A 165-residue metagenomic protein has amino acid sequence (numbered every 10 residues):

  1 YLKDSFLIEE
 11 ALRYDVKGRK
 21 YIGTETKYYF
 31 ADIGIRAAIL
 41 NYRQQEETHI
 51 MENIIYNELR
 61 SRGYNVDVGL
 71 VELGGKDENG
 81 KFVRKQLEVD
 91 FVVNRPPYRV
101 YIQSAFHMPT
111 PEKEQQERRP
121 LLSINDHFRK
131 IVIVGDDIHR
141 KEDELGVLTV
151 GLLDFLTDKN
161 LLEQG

Functional and structural regions predicted by a protein language model:
D4-L7, A11-G165: A cross-kingdom feature that marks ATP-driven nucleic-acid transaction machinery
